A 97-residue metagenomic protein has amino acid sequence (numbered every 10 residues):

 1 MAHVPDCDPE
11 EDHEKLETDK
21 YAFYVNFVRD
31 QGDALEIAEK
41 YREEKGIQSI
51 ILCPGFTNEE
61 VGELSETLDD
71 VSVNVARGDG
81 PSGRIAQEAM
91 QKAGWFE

Functional and structural regions predicted by a protein language model:
M1-D8: N-terminal basic/disordered segments at the start of proteins
L16-D33: Glycine-rich phosphate-binding "P-loop"
E36-E44: Short, well-structured alpha-helical segments in soluble
Q48-L52: Short catalytic-loop micro-motif centered on adjacent basic/acidic residues
G55-F56, R77-P81: Short, ordered loop/turn segments at secondary-structure junctions
V61-D79: Alpha-helix-loop-beta-strand connector modules within alpha/beta enzyme cores
P81-E88: Short, charged, surface-exposed secondary-structure boundary motifs
A86, A93-E97: C-terminal binding/interaction regions
